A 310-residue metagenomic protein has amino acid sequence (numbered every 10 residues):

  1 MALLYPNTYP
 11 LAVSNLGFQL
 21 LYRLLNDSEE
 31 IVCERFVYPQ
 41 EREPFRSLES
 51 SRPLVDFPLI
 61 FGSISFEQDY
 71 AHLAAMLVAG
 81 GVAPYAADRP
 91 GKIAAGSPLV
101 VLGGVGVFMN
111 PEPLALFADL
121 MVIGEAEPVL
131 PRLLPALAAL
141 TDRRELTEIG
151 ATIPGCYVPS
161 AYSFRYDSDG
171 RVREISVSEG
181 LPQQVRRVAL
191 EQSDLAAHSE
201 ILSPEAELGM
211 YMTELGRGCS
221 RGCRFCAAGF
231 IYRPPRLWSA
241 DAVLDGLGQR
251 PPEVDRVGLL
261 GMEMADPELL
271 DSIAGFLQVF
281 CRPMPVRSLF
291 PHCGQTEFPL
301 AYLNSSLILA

Functional and structural regions predicted by a protein language model:
A2, P10, R165-M212: N-terminal [4Fe-4S]-dependent radical SAM core
L3-L4, T8, L244-A310: Conserved SAM/AdoMet-binding glycine-rich loop
Y9-A12, R42-E43, Q68-Y70, F108-P111 (+7 more regions): Flexible loop/turn segments at secondary-structure boundaries
N15, E205-S239: Canonical Radical SAM [4Fe-4S] cluster-binding loop centered on the CxxxCxxC motif and its immediate flanking residues
L20-V32, V279-C281: Short helix-loop-beta junction
L25, D119, C219, C223 (+1 more regions): Conserved, mostly hydrophobic/aromatic
E29-E41: A short beta-strand-loop structural module common to alpha/beta enzyme folds
Y38-V177: Glycine-rich beta-alpha loop elements in corrinoid/cobalamin-binding modules across cobalamin-dependent enzymes
